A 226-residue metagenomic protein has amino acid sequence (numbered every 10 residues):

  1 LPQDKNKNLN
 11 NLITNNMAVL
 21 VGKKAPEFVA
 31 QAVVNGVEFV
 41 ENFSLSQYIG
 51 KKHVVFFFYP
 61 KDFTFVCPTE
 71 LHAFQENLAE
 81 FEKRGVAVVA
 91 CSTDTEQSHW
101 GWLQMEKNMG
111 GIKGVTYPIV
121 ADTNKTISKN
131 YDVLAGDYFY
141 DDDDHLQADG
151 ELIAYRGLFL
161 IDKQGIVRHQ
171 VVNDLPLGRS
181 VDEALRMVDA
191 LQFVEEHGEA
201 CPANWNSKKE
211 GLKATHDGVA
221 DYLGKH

Functional and structural regions predicted by a protein language model:
L1-N16: Short, Lys/Arg-enriched N-terminal segments with co-localized hydrophobic residues within the first ~10-30 amino acids
N16-H226: Chalcogenol-based redox active-site neighborhoods
